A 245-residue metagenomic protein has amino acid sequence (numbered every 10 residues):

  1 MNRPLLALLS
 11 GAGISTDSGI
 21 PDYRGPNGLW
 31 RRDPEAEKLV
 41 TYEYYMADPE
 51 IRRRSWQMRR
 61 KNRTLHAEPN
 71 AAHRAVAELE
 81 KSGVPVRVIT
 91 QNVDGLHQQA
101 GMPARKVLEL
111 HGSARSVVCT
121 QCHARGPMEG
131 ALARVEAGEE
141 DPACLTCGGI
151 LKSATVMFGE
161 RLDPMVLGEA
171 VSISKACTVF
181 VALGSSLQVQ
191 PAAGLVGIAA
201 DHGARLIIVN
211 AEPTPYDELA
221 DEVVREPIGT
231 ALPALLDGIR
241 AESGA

Functional and structural regions predicted by a protein language model:
M1-A245: Conserved catalytic core of sirtuin-type NAD+-dependent deacylases
